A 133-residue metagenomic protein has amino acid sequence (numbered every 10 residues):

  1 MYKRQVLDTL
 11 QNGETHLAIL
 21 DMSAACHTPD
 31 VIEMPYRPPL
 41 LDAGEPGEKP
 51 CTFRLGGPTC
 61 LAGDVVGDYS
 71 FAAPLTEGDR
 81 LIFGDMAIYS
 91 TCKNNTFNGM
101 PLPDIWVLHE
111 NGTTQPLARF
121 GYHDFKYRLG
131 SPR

Functional and structural regions predicted by a protein language model:
K3-R133: Charged (often Lys/Glu-rich) extended helix/loop segments that serve as interaction or gating elements
